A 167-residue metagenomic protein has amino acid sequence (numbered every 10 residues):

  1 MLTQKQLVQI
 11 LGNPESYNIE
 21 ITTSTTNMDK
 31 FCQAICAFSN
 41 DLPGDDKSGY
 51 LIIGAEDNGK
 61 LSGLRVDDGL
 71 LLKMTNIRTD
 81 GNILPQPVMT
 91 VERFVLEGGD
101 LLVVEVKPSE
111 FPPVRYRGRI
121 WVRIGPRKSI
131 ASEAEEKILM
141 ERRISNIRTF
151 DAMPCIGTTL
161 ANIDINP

Functional and structural regions predicted by a protein language model:
M1-P167: Conserved N-terminal catalytic/coupling substructures associated with nucleotide/phosphate chemistry
